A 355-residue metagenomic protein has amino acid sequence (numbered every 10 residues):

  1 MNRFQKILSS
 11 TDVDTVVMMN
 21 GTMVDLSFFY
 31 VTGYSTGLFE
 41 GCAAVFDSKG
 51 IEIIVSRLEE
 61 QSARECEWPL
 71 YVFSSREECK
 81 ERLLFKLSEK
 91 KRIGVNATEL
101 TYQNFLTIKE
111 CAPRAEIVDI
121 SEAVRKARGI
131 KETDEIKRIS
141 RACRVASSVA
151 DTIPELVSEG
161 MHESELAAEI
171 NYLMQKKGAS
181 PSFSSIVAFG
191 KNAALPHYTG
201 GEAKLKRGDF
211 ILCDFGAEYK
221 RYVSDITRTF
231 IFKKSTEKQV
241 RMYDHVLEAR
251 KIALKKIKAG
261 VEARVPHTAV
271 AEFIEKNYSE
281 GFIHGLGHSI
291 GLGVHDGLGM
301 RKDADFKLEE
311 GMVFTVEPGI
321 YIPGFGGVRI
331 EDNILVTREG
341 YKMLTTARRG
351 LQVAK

Functional and structural regions predicted by a protein language model:
M1-K355: Active-site neighborhoods and metal-handling regions in enzymes and metal-associated proteins
